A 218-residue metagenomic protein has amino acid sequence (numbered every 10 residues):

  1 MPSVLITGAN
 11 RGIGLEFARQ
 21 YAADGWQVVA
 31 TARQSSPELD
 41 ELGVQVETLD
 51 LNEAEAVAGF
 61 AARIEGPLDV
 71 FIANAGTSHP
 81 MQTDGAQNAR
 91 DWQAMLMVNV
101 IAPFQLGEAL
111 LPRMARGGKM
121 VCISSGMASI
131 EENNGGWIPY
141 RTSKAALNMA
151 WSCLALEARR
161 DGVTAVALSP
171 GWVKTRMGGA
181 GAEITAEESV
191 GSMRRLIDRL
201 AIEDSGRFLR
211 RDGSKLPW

Functional and structural regions predicted by a protein language model:
T7, L68-G76, N99, C122 (+1 more regions): Rossmann-fold scaffold of SDR-type NAD(P)-dependent oxidoreductases
N10-Q20: N-terminal Rossmann NAD(P)H-binding glycine-rich loop of SDR-like oxidoreductase domains
Y21-L39: Conserved glycine-rich Rossmann-like NAD(P)H-binding loop of the short-chain dehydrogenase/reductase
P37, M81, S129-E132, W172-G181: Short beta-loop-alpha junction of Rossmann-like oxidoreductase domains
L42-E55: Rossmann-fold cofactor-recognition segment
A56-G59, A102-A109: Conserved mid-core alpha-helix of short-chain dehydrogenase/reductase
T77, M81-L96, I101-Q105, R116-R159: Catalytic loop of short-chain dehydrogenase/reductase
R160, A167-P170, G179-W218: C-terminal helical subdomain
